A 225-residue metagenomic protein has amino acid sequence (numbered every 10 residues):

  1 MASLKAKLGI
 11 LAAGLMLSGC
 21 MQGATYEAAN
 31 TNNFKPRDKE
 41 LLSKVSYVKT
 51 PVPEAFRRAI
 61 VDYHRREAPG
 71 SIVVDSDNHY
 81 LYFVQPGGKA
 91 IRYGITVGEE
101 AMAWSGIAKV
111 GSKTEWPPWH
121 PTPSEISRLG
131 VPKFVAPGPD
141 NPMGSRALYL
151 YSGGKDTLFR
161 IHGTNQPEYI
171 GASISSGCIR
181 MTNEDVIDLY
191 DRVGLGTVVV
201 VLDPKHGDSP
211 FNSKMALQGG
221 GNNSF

Functional and structural regions predicted by a protein language model:
A2-L8, A13-I179, N183-F225: N-terminal pre-domains immediately preceding structured catalytic cores
